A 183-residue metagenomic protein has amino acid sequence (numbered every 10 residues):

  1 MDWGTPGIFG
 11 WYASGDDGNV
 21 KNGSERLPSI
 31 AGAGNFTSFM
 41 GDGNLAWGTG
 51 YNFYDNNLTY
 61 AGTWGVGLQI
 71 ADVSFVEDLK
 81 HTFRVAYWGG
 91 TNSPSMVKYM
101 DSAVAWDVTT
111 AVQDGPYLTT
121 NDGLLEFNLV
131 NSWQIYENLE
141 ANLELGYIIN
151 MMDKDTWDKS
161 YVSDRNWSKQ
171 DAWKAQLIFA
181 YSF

Functional and structural regions predicted by a protein language model:
M1-K80, R84-V85, G89-P116: Extracellular/periplasmic loop regions
D2, G62-V66, N121-F127, K169-A175: Residues that define the transmembrane beta-barrel architecture of outer-membrane proteins
G7-W11, T82-A86, E126, E144-G146 (+2 more regions): Transmembrane beta-strands of outer-membrane beta-barrel proteins
N52-N56, V112-Y117, K154-W167: Extracellular loop and loop/strand-boundary signature of outer-membrane beta-barrel proteins
F53-D55, Q170, K174-S182: Structural signal for terminal/edge beta-strands and the immediately following C-terminal loop/tail that closes
G67-A71, N128-V130, I178-A180: Outer-membrane beta-barrel architecture
S74, D122, V130, Q134-Y136 (+1 more regions): Surface-exposed coil/turn segments at beta-strand junctions on protein surfaces, enriched
E137-D164: C-terminal beta-signal and adjacent terminal beta-strands/loops of Gram-negative outer-membrane beta-barrel proteins
